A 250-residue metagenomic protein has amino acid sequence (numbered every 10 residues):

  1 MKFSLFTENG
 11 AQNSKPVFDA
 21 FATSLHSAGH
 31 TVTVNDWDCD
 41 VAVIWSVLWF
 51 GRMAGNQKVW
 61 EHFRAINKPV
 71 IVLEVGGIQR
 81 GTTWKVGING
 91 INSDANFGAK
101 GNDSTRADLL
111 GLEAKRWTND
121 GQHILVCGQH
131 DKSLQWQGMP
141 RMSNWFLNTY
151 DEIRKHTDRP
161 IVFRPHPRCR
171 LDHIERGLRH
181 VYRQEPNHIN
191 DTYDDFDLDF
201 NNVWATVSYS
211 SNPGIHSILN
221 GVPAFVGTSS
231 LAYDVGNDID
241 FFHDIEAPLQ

Functional and structural regions predicted by a protein language model:
M1-S46, S133: N-terminal pre-catalytic "stem/leader" segment of glycosyltransferase-like enzymes
F3, T83-Q122, V235-Q250: Leloir-type glycosyltransferase catalytic cores
F6-E8, W45-V47, L73-G77, G121-S133 (+2 more regions): Short loop/turn segments at strand-loop or loop-helix junctions that form parts of catalytic or ligand-binding pockets
T33-N35, N144, R154-V162, H166-N220: Donor nucleotide-activated moiety binding/catalytic core segment of transferases that use nucleotide-activated donors
V34-E61, T206-Y209: Short, well-ordered secondary-structure micro-motifs within conserved domains or adaptor modules
K68, A205, G221-F225: Structural loop-to-beta junction motif characteristic of Rossmann-like glycosyltransferase folds
K115-L171: Active-site donor-nucleotide binding/catalytic segment of nucleotide-sugar enzymes
P213-Q250: Catalytic binding pocket for nucleotide-activated donors in carbohydrate/polymer assembly enzymes
